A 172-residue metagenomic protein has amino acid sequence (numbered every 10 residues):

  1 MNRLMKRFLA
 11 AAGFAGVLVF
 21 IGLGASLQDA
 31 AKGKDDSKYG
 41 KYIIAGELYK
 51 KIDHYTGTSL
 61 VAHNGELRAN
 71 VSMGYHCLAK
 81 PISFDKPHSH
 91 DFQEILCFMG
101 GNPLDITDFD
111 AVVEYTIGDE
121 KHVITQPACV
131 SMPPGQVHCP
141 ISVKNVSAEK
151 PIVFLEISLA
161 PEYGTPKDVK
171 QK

Functional and structural regions predicted by a protein language model:
N2-A12: Bacterial N-terminal signal peptides that target proteins for export
A11-G22: Bacterial N-terminal signal peptides
L23-K86: A short, N-terminal "cap"/entry segment at the start of jelly-roll beta-barrel domains of the cupin/DSBH fold
K32-G46, V143-K172: Double-stranded beta-helix
P81-I95, D108-D110: A short beta-loop-beta micro-motif enriched in histidine and acidic residues
S89, D110-I117, P127-S131, V169-Q171: "Short basic amphipathic alpha-helical interaction patches in structured regions
F98-T125, T165: A short beta-strand-loop-beta hairpin characteristic of the jelly-roll/cupin
K121-K144: Conserved metal-binding segment of the jelly-roll/cupin
